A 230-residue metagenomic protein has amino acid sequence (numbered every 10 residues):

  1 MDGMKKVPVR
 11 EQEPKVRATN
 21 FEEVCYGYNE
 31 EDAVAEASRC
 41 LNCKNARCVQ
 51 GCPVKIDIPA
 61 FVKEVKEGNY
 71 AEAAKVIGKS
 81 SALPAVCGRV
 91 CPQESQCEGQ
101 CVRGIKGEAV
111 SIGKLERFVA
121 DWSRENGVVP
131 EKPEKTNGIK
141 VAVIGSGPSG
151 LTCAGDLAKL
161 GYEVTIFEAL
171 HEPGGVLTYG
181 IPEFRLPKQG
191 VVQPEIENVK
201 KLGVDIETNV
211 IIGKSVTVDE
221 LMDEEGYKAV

Functional and structural regions predicted by a protein language model:
M1-K140, Y227: Ferredoxin-type iron-sulfur electron-transfer modules and their immediate structural context
D2-Y26, K55-E67, K75-G78, I105-G113 (+2 more regions): Beta1-alpha1 glycine-rich phosphate/pyrophosphate-binding loop at the start of Rossmann-like nucleotide-binding domains
A33, I144, F167, Y227-V230: Short hydrophobic core segments
A82, V119, G175, V216-T217: Short secondary-structure boundary/hinge segments and terminal tails
G127-E131, V192, V216-D219: A generic local structural motif
I211-V230: Conserved beta-strand-loop-beta-strand element in the redox core of flavoprotein oxidoreductases
